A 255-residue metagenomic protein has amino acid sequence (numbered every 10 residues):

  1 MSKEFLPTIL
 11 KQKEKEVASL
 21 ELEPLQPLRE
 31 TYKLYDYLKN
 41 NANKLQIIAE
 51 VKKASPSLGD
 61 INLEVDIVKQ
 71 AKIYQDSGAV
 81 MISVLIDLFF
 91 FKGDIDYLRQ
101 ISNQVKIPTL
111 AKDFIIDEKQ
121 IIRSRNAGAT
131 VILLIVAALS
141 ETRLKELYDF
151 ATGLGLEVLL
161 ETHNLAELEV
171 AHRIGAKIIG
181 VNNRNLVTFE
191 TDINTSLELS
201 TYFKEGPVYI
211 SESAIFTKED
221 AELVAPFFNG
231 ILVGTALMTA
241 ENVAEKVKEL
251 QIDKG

Functional and structural regions predicted by a protein language model:
M1-T109, I116, L156-G175, V187-I193 (+2 more regions): Conserved N-terminal beta1-alpha1 strand-loop-helix module at the mouth
G78-A79, Q104-I107, N126-I132, T152-L156 (+3 more regions): Glycine-enriched alpha-helix->loop->beta-strand junction motifs that scaffold or abut catalytic
I107-Q120, I132-V136, E146-L147: Glycine- and Gly-Pro-enriched alpha-helical subdomains that act as flexible, kink-prone "lid/hinge" or packing modules
I116-G128, N164-I174, S211-V233, V247: Catalytic cores of alpha/beta
N126-R143, G180-T188, F228-V247: Glycine-rich phosphate-binding active-site loops on the catalytic face of alpha/beta enzymes
L139-G155, H163, V181: Solvent-exposed, charged amphipathic helical/linker segments at domain boundaries
I178-V187, D192-F227, I231: Catalytic-face loop-and-helix region of soluble metabolic enzyme cores
